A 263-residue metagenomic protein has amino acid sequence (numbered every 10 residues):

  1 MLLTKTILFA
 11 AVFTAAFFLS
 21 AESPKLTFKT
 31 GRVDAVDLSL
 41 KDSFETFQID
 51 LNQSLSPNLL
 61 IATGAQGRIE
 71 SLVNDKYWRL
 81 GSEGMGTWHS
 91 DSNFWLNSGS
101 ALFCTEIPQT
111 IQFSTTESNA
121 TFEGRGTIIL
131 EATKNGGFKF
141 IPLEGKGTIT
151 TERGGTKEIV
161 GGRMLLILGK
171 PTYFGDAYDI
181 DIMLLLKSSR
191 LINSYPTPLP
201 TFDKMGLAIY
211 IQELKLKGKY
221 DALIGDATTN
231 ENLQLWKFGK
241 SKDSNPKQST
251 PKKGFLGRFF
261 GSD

Functional and structural regions predicted by a protein language model:
L3-A15: Sec-dependent N-terminal signal peptides
A11-V12, T27, W95, L214 (+2 more regions): Compositionally biased, low-complexity repeat tracts
F17-A21: Sec/Tat signal peptide C-region and signal peptidase I cleavage site
E22-L165, G169-T172, A177-K242: Flexible, surface-exposed loop/linker segments and immediately adjacent secondary-structure boundaries
N232-D263: Short, Lys/Arg-rich, disordered C-terminal segments of secreted/exported proteins that correspond to mature bioactive
